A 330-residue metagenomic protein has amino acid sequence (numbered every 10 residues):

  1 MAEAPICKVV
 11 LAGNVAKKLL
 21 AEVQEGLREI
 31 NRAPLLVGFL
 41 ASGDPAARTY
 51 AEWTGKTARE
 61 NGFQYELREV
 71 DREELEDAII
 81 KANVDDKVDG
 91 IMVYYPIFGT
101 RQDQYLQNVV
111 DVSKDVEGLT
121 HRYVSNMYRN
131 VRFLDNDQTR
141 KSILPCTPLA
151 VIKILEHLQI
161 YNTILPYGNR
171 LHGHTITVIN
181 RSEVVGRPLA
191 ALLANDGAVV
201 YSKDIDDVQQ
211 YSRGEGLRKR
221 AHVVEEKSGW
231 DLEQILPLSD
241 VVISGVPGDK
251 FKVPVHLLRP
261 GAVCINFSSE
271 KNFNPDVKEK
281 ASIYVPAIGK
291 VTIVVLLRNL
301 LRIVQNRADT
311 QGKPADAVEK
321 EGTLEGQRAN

Functional and structural regions predicted by a protein language model:
M1-R32: Positively charged, low-complexity intrinsically disordered leader regions
M1-V9, D309-N330: Eukaryotic N-terminal low-complexity, Ser/Thr- and Lys/Arg-rich leader segments that predominantly function as
A41-K56, F133-V253, V263, P275 (+1 more regions): Glycine-rich phosphate/diphosphate-binding loop of Rossmann-like nucleotide-binding domains
S42, Q64-E74, I205-V208: Short beta->alpha junction loops
R68-T147, P275-V277: Phosphate/diphosphate ligand-binding glycine-rich loop within oxidoreductases
D85, I235-P237, L257-R259: A short, aliphatic-rich alpha-helical micro-motif
P96, G245-G248, S268-S269: Short glycine-/small-residue-rich Rossmann-like dinucleotide-binding loops
Q104-L134, P260-A315: Rossmann-fold NAD(P)-binding glycine/threonine-rich loop
